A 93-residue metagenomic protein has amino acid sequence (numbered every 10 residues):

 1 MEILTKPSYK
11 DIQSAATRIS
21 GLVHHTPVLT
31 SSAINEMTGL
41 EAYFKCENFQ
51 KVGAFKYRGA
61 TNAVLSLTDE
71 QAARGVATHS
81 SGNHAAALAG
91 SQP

Functional and structural regions predicted by a protein language model:
M1-P93: PLP-dependent amino-acid enzyme catalytic core
